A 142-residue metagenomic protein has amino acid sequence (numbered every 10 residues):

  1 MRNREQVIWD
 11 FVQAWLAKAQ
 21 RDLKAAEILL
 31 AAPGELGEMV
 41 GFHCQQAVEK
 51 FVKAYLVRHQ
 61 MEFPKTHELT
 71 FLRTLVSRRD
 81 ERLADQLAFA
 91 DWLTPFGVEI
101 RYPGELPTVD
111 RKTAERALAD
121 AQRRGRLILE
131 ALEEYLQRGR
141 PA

Functional and structural regions predicted by a protein language model:
M1-A142: Terminal alpha-helical segments
